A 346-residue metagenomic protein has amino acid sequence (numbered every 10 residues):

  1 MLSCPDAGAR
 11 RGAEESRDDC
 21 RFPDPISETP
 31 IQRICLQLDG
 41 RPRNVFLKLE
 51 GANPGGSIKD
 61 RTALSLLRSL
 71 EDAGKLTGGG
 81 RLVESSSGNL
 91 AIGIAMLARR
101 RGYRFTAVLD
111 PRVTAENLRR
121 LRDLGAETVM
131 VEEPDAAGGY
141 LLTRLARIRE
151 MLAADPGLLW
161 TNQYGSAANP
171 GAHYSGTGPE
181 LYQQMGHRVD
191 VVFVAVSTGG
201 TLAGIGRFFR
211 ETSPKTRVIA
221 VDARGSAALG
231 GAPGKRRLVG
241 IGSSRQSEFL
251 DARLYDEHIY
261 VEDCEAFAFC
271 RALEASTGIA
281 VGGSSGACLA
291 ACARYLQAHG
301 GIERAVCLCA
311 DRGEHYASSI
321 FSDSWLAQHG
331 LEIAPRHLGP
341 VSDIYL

Functional and structural regions predicted by a protein language model:
M1-L346: PLP-dependent amino-acid enzyme catalytic core
